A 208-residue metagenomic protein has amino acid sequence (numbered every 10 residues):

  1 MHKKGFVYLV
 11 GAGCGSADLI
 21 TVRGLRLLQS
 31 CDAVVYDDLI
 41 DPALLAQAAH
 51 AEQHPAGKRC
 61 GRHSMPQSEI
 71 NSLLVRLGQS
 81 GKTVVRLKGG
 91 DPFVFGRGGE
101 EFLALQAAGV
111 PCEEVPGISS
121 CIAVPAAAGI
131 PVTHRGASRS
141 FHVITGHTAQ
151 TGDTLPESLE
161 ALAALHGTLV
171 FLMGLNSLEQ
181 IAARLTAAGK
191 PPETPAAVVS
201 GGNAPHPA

Functional and structural regions predicted by a protein language model:
M1-A17, V22-I118, A123: Class I S-adenosyl-L-methionine
K4-V7, Q79-V84, T145-A208: A contiguous loop/helix-start segment that scaffolds small-molecule binding in enzyme catalytic cores
V22, D38, R135-A137, E193 (+1 more regions): Non-catalytic, surface-exposed connector residues within folded enzymatic/regulatory domains
L25, L44-L45, R76, V132-H134 (+2 more regions): Short secondary-structure boundary/capping segments
E52-K58, G109-E113, V132-H142, G189-V198: Short hydrophobic/aromatic-enriched beta-strand-loop microsegments
D91-L165, A208: Class I SAM-dependent methyltransferase SAM-binding "motif I" and its flanking Rossmann-like core
